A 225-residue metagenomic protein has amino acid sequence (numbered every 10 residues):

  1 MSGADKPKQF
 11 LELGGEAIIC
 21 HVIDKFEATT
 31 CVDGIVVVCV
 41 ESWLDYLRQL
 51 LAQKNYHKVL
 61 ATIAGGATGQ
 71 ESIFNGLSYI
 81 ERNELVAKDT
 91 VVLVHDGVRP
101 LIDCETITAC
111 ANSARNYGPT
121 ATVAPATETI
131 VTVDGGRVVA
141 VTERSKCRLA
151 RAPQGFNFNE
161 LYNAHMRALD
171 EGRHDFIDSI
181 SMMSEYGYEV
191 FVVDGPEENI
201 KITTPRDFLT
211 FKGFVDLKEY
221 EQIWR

Functional and structural regions predicted by a protein language model:
M1-L44: N-terminal glycine-rich phosphate-binding loop and ensuing alpha1 helix
F10, I19, G76, D96 (+3 more regions): Residue-level signal for inorganic ion chemistry
E12, L101, V141, G155 (+1 more regions): Short aromatic/basic micro-patch
T29-C31, A52-V59: Short helix-capping segments at alpha-helix termini
N55-G69: Conserved donor nucleotide-binding strand/loop of the catalytic core
A67-V133, R151: Conserved beta-loop-beta/alpha segment of the NTase-like Rossmann-fold superfamily that binds/positions NTPs
T132-F156: Short, flexible, basic/aromatic active-site loop/helix in glycosyltransferases
R148-R225: Conserved alpha/beta core of the MobA/IspD/sugar-nucleotide pyrophosphorylase nucleotidyltransferase superfamily
